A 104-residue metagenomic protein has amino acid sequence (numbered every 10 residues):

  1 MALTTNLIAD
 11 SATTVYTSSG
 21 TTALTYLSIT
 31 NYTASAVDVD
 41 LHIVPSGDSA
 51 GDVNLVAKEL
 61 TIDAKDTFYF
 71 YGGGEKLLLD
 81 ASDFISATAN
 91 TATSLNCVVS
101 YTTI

Functional and structural regions predicted by a protein language model:
M1-T22, Y26, G47, T88-I104: C-terminal interaction-tip segments
T14-T21, Y32, K76-L79: Extracellular and analogous surface-interaction loops
A23, V37, A81: Residues that flank catalytic or metal-binding motifs in active/ligand-binding sites
T30-A50, A89, Y101-T103: Short acidic, flexible loop segments centered on an aromatic residue
Y32, D63, D80, T88-A92: A short, compositionally biased micro-patch
G47-S82: Intrinsically disordered, low-complexity Pro/Gly/Ser/Thr-rich segments with frequent PxxP/GP/PP motifs and embedded
